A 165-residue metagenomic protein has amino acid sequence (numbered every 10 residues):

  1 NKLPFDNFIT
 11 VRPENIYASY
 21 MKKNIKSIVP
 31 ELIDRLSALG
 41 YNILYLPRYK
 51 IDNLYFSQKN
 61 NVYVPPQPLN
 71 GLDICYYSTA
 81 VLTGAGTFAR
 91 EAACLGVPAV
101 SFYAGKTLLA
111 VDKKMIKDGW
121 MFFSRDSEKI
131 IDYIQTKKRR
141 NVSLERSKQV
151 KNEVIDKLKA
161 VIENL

Functional and structural regions predicted by a protein language model:
N1, D118-L165: Leloir-type glycosyltransferase catalytic cores
N1-D52: Active-site donor-nucleotide binding/catalytic segment of nucleotide-sugar enzymes
K22-K23, F56-Q58, A93-G96, D112-K113: Short amphipathic alpha-helical segments
V29-S37, A89, D112, I155 (+1 more regions): Short amphipathic alpha-helical segments and helix-helix/interface helices
K50-F88: Donor nucleotide-activated moiety binding/catalytic core segment of transferases that use nucleotide-activated donors
D73-V111: A donor-sugar binding/catalytic signature common to diverse glycosyltransferases and related nucleotide-sugar
L109-W120: Active-site-proximal loop->helix
